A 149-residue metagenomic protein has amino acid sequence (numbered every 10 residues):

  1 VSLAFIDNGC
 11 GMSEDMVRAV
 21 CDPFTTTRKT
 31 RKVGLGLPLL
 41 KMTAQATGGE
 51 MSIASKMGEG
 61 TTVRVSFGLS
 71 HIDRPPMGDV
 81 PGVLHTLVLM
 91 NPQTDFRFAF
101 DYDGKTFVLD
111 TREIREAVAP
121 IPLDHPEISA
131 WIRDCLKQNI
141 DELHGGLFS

Functional and structural regions predicted by a protein language model:
V1-L3: Short beta-strand-loop-beta element adjacent to the nucleotide/active-site pocket used for signaling
D7: Acidic ATP/Mg2+-coordinating residue in the GHKL
C10, T43, S55: Short, charge-rich binding segments
C10-M12, L35-L37, E50, E59-T61: Gly/Ser/Thr-rich helix-start
M12-P23: Short conserved segment of the HATPase_c
T26-T27: ATP-binding "lid"/motif region of the histidine kinase catalytic
T30-T43, P76-V80: Glycine-rich phosphate-binding loop
A46-S149: Flexible, glycine-/charge-rich segments associated with ATP-binding catalytic modules
